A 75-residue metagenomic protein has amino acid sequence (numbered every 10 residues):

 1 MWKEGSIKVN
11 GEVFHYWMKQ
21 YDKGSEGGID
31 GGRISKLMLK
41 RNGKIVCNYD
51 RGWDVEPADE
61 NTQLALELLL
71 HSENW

Functional and structural regions predicted by a protein language model:
M1-K23: Negatively charged, low-complexity tracts enriched in Asp/Glu with abundant Ser/Thr
Y16-G52: A short, structured beta-strand/loop element
R41-W75: Mixed-charge, Lys/Arg-enriched low-complexity segments
